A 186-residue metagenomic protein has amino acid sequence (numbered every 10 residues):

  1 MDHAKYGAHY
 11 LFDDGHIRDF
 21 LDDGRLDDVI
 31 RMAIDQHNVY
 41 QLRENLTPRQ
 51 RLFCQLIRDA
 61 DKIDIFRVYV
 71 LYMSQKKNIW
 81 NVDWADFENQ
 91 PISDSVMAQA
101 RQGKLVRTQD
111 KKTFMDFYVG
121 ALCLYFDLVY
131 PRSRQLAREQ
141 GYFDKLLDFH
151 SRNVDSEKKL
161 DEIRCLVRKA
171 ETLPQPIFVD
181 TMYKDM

Functional and structural regions predicted by a protein language model:
M1-Y6, G24, F53: Active-site metal-coordination segments of metallo-dependent hydrolases
D2-H16: An active-site-proximal "capping" alpha-helix that borders the catalytic cofactor pocket
H9, M32-D35, Q55-R58: Generic alpha-helical structural context detector
H16-R18, V39-M186: Divalent metal-dependent phosphate-bond-processing catalytic cores, especially two-metal-ion Mg2+/Mn2+ enzymes that act
G24-N38: Short, well-structured alpha-helical segments
